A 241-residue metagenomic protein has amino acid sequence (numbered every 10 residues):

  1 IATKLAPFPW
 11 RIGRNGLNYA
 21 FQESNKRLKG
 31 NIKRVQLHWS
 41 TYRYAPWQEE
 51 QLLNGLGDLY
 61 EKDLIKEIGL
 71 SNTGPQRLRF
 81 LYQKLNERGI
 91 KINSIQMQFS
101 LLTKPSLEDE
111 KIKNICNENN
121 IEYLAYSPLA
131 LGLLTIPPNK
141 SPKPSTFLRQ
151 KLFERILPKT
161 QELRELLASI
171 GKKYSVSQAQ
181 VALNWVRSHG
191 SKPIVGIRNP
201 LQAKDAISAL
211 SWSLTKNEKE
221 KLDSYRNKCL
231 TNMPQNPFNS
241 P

Functional and structural regions predicted by a protein language model:
I1-P9, L37-H38, Q96-S100: A short, structured active-site edge motif that brings together acidic residues
A2, R34-V35, Y123-P128: Non-cysteine beta-strand/loop elements that form the S-adenosyl-L-methionine
K4-N15, S40-W47: Active-site mouth loops of central-metabolism enzymes
G13-R27, E49, L78-Y82: Short, acidic/polar
G16, A20, V35, N184-W185 (+1 more regions): Generic alpha-helical secondary-structure signal
R27-A45: Active-site groove signature of glycoside hydrolases
S40-P241: Beta/alpha (TIM)-barrel catalytic core signal, keyed to glycine-rich beta->alpha loops juxtaposed to Asp/Glu that bind
